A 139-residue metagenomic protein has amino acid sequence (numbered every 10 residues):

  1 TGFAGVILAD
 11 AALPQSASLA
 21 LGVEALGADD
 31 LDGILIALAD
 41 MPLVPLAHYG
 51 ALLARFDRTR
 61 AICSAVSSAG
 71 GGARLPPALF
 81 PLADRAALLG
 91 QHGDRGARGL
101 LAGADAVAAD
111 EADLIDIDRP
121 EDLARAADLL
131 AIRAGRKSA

Functional and structural regions predicted by a protein language model:
T1-G2, A102: Short, structured coil segments at secondary-structure junctions
G2-L13: Conserved donor nucleotide-binding strand/loop of the catalytic core
F3, D30-D32, T59-R60, L114 (+1 more regions): Intrinsically disordered, low-complexity proline-rich regions
G5-V6, A61-S64, A104-V107, L114: Conserved beta-strand scaffold positions in the cores of enzyme catalytic domains, especially in NTP/NDP-utilizing
A12-L82, A86-A87: Conserved beta-loop-beta/alpha segment of the NTase-like Rossmann-fold superfamily that binds/positions NTPs
L89-A139: Conserved alpha/beta core of the MobA/IspD/sugar-nucleotide pyrophosphorylase nucleotidyltransferase superfamily
